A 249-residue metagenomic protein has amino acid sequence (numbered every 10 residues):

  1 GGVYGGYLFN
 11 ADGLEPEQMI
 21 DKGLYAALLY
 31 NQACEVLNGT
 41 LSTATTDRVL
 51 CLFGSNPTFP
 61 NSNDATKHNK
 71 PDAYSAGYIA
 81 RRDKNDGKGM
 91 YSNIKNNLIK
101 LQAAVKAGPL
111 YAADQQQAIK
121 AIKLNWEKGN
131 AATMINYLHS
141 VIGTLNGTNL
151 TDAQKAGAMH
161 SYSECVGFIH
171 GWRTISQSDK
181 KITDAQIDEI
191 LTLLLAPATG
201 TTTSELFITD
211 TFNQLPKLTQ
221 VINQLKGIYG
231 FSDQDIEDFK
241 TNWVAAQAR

Functional and structural regions predicted by a protein language model:
G1-R249: Mature extracytoplasmic or organellar-lumen-exposed domains after removal of signal/transit peptides
